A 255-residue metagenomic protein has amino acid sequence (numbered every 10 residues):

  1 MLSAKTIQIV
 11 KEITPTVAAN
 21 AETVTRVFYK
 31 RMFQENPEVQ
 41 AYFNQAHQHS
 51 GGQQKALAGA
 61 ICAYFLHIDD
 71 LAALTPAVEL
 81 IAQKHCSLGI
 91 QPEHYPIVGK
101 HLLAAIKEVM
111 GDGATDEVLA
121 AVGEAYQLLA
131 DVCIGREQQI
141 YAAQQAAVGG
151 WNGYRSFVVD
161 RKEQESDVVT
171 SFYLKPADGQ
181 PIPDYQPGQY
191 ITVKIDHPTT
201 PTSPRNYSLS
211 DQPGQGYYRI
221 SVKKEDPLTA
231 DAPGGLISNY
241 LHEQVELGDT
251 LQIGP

Functional and structural regions predicted by a protein language model:
M1-Y154: Globin-like tetrapyrrole-binding proteins
A147-T250, G254: Ferredoxin-reductase
